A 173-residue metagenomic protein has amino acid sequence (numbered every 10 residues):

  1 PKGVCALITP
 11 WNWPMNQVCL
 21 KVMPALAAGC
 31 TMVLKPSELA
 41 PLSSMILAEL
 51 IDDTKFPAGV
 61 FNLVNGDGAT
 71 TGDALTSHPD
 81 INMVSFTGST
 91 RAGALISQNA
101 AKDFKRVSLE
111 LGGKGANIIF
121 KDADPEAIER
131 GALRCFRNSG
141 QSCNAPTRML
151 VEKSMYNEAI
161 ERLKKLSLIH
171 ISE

Functional and structural regions predicted by a protein language model:
P1-A58, N82, E126: Conserved small-residue-rich beta-alpha loop and adjacent elements that most often cradle the phosphate/pyrophosphate
I8, D67, T87, R134: Conserved residues at the C-terminal ends of beta-strands
C19-L20, M45-I46, T76, L95-N99 (+1 more regions): Short amphipathic alpha-helical segments
V22-M23, G72, G93: Generic hydrophobic/aromatic pocket-lining and core-packing "Φ" positions
C30, K35-S37, N65, T87 (+1 more regions): Short beta->alpha connector loops at strand-helix junctions that form conserved, small/polar/Pro-enriched
E49-D53, S77, Q98, L133: Short, well-ordered alpha-helices that flank and scaffold nucleotide-derived cofactor binding pockets
L63-S85: A structured beta-alpha segment of the ubiquitous adenosine-cofactor-binding alpha/beta core
M83, S89-S172: ALDH superfamily catalytic-core signature
